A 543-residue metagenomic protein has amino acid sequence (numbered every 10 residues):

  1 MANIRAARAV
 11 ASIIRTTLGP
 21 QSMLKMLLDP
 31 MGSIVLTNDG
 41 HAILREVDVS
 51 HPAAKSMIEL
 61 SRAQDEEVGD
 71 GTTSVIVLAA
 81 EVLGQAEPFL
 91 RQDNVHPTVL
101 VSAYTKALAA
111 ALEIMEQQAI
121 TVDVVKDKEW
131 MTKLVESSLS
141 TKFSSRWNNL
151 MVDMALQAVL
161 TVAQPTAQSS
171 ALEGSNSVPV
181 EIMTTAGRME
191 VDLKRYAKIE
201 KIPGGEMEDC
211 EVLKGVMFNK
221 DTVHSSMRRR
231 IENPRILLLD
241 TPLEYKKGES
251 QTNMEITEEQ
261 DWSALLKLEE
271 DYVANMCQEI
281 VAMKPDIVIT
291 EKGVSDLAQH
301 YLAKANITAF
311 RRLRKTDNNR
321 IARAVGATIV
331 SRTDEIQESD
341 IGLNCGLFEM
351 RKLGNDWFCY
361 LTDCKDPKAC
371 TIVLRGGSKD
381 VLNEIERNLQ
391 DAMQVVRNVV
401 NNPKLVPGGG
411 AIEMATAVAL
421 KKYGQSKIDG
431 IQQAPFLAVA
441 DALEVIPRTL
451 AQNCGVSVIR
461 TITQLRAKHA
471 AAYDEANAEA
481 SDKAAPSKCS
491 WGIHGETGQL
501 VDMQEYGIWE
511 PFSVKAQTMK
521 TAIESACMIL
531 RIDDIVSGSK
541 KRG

Functional and structural regions predicted by a protein language model:
M1-L36, G40-A42, A107-G377, V381-E384 (+1 more regions): Extended amphipathic alpha-helical scaffolds
G19, G69, N94, A155 (+5 more regions): Residue-level signature of catalytic and energy-coupling elements of molecular machines, predominantly ATP/GTP-dependent
M26-D29, V75-A79, M414-A419, V514-K515: Short hydrophobic alpha-helical segments that form membrane-spanning helices or hydrophobic packing faces of helical
V35-Q64: Active-site cofactor/substrate anionic-group-binding motifs, chiefly glycine- and Lys/Arg-rich phosphate-binding loops
D48-S50, A369-G543: Extended, low-charge hydrophobic alpha-helical regions
K55, D70-G84: Elongated alpha-helical scaffolds
Q64-S74, L405-P407: Glycine/serine-rich anion-binding loops at beta->alpha junctions that coordinate negatively charged ligand groups
V82-V125: Hydrophobic or amphipathic alpha-helical targeting/insertion segments
